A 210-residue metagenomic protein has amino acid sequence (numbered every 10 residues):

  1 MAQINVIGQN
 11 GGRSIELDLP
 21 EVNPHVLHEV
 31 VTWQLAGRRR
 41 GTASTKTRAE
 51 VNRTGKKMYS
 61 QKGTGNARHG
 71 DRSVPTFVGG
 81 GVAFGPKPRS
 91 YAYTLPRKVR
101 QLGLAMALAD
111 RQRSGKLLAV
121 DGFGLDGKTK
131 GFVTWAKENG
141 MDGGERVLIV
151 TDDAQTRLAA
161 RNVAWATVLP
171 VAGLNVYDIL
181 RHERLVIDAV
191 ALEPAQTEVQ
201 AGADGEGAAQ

Functional and structural regions predicted by a protein language model:
M1-R40, G85-Q210: Extended polybasic, low-complexity segments that bind anionic RNA or targeting/receptor surfaces
H28-Y59, T64: Internal glycine-rich flexible loops
A49-K57, S73, L125-D126, R181-H182 (+1 more regions): Charge-rich, low-complexity amphipathic helices in intrinsically disordered tails/linkers adjacent to domains
E50-G85: Glycine/serine-rich anion-binding loops at beta->alpha junctions that coordinate negatively charged ligand groups
